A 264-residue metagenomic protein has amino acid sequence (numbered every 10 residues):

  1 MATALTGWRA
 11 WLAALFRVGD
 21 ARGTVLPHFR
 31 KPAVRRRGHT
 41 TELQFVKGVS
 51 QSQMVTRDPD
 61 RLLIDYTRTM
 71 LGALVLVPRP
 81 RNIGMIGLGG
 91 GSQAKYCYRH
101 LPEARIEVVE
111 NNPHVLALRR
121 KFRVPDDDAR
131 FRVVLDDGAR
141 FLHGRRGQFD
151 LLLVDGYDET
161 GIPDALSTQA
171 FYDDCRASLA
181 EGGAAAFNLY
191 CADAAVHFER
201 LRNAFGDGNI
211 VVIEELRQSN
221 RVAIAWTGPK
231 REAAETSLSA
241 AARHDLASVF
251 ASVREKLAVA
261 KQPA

Functional and structural regions predicted by a protein language model:
A4-G38, E42, S50-R57, L74-V75 (+1 more regions): SAM/dcSAM-binding transferase cores
T24-L26, V133-D136, D207: Short gly/ser/thr-rich secondary-structure transition/capping motifs
T41, R61-A177, E181, F198: The AdoMet/dcAdoMet-binding core of the Class I SAM-like
G48-S52, Y157-T160: A short, flexible beta-alpha/helix-coil linker loop
E103-R105, D128-R130, G182, D207-N209 (+1 more regions): A generic structural signal for alpha->beta connector loops
P163-E232: C-terminal substrate-binding/active-site "lid" region of AdoMet-derived donor-dependent transferases
